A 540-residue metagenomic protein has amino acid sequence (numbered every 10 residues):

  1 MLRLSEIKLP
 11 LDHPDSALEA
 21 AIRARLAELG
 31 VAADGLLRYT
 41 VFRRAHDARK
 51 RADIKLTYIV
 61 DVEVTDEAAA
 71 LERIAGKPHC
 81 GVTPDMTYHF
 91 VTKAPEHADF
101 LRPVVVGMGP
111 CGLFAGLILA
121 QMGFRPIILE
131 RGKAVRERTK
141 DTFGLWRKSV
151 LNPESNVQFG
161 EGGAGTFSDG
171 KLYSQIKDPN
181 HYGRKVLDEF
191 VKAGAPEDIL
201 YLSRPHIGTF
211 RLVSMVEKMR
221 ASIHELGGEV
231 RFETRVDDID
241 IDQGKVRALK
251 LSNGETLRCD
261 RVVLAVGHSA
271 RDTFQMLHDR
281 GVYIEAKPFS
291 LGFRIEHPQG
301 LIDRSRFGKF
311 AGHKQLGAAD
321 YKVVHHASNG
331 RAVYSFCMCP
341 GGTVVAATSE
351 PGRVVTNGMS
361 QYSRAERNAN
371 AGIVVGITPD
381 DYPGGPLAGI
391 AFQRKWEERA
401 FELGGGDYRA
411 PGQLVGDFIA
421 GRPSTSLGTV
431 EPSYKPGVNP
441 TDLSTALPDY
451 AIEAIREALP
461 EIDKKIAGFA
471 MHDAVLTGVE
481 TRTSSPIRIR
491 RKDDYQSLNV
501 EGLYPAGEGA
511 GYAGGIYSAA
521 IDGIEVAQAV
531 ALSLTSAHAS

Functional and structural regions predicted by a protein language model:
M1-A52, D61-S540: Residues forming the flavin
I54-L56: Conserved AdoMet
